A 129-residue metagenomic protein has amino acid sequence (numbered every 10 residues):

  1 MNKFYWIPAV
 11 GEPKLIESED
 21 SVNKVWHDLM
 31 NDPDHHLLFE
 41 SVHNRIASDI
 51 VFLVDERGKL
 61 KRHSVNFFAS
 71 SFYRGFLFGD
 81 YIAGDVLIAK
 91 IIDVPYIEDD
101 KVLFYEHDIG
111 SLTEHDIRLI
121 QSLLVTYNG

Functional and structural regions predicted by a protein language model:
M1-G129: Domain-length accessory/inserted modules outside core catalytic folds
